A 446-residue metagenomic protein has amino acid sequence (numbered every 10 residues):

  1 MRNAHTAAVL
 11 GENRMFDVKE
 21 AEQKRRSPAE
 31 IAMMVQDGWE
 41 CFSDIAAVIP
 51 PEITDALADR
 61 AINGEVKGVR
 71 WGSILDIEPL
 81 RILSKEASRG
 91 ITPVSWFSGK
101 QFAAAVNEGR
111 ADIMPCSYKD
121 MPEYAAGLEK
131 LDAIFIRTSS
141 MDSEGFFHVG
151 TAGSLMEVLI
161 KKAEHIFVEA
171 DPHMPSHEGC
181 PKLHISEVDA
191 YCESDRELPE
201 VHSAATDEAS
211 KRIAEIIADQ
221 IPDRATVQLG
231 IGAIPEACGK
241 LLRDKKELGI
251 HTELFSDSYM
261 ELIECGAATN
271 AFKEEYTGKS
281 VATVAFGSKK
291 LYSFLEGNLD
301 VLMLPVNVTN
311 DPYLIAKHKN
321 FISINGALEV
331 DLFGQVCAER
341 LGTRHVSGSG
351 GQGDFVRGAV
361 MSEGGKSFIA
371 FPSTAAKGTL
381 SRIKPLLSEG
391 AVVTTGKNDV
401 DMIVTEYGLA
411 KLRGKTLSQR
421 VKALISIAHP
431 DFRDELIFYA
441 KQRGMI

Functional and structural regions predicted by a protein language model:
V9-I446: Conserved alpha/beta enzyme-core scaffold
